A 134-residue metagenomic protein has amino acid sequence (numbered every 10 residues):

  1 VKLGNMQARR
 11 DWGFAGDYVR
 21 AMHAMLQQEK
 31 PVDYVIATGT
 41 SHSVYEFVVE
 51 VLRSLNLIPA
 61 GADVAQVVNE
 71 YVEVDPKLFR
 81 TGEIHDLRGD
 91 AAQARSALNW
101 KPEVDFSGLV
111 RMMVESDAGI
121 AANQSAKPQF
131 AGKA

Functional and structural regions predicted by a protein language model:
V1-A134: C-terminal substrate-binding subdomain of Rossmann-fold SDR/epimerase-dehydratase oxidoreductases
